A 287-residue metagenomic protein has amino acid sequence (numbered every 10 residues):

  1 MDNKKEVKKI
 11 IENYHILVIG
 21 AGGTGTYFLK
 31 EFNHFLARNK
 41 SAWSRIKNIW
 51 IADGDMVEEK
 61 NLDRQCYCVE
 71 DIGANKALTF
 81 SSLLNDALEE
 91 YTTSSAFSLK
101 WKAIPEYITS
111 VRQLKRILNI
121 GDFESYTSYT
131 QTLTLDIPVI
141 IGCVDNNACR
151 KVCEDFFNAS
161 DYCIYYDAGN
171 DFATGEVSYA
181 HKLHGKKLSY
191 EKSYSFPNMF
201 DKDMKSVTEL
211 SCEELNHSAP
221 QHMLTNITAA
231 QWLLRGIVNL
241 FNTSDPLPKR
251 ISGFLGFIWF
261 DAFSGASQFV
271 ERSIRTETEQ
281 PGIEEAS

Functional and structural regions predicted by a protein language model:
D2-T24, F28, T132-V139, C143-S287: Glycine-rich phosphate/adenylate-binding loop
V7, H34-R45, A87-S95, N119-L133 (+2 more regions): Alpha-helix termini
E12-A42, W50-E58: Glycine-rich adenosine-cofactor-binding loop
I16-I19, K47-M56, W101-Y107, V139-G142: Extended hydrophobic secondary-structure segments that form protein cores and membrane-embedded regions
W43-S44, A52, V144, G169: N-terminal Rossmann-like NAD(P) cofactor-binding subdomain of oxidoreductases, focused on the glycine-rich
R45-S95: Glycine-rich phosphate-binding loop and adjoining beta1-alpha1-beta2 segment of Rossmann-like nucleotide-binding folds
C68-E70, I120-D122, K182-G185: Short, hinge-like loop/turn segments at secondary-structure boundaries
G73-I137, V144-A148: A structured beta-alpha segment of the ubiquitous adenosine-cofactor-binding alpha/beta core
